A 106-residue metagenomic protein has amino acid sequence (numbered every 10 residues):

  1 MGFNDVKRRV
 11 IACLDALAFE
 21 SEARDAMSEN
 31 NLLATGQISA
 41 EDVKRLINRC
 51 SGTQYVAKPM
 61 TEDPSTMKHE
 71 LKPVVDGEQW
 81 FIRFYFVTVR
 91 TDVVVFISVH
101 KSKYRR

Functional and structural regions predicted by a protein language model:
M1-S65: Compact soluble domain cores
T61-T88: Basic/aromatic recognition patch in beta-strand/loop cores that engages polyanionic ligands
Q79-R106: Enriched for short, Lys/Arg-rich terminal
